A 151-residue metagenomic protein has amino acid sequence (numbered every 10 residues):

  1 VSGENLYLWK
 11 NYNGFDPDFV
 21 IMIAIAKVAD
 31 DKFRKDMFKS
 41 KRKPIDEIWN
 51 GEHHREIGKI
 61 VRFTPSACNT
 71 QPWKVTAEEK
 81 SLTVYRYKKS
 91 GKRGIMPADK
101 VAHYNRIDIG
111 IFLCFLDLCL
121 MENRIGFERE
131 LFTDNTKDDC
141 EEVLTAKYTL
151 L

Functional and structural regions predicted by a protein language model:
V1-L151: Acidic, surface-exposed loops and disordered segments
